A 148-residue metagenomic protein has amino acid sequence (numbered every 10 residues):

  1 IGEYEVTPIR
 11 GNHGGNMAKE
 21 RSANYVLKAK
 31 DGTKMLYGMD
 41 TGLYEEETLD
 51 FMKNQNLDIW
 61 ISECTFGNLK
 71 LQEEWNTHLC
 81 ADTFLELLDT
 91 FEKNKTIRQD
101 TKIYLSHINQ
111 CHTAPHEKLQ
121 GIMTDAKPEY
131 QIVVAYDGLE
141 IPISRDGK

Functional and structural regions predicted by a protein language model:
I1-T48, L139-K148: Core dinuclear metal-dependent hydrolase active-site scaffold
L43-G138: Cap/insert and terminal regions of metallo-dependent hydrolase folds
